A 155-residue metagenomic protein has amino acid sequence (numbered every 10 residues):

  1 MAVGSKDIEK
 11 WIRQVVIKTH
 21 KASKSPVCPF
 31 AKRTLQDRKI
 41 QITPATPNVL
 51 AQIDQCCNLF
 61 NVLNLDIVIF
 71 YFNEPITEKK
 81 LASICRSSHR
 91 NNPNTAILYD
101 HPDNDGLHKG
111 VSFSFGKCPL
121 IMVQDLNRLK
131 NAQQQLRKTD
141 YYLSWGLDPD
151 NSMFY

Functional and structural regions predicted by a protein language model:
M1-Y155: Expand to "…catalyze enediolate/carbanion chemistry for C-C bond making/breaking, isomerization, decarboxylation
